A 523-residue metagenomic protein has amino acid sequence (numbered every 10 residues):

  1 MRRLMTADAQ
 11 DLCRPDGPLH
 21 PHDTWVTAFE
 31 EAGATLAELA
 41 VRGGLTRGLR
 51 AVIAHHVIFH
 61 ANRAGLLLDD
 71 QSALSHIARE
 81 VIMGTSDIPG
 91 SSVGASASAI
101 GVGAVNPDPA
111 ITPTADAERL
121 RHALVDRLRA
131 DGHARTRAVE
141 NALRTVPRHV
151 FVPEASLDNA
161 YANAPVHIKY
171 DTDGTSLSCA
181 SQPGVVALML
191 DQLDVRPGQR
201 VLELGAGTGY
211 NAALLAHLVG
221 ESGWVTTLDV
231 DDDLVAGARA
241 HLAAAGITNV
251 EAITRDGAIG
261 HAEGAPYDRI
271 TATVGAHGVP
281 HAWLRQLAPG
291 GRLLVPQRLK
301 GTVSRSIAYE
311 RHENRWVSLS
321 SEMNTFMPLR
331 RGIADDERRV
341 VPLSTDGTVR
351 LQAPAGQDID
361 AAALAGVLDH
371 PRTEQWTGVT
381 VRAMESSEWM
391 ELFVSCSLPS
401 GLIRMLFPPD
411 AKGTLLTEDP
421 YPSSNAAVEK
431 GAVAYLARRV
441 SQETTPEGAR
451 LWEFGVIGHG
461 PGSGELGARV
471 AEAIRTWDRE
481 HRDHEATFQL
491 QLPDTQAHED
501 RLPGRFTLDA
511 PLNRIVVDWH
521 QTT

Functional and structural regions predicted by a protein language model:
R2-P21, A28-E31, A37-L202, A206 (+8 more regions): Class I SAM-dependent transferase core
R3, N106, H277-N425, I515-T522: Class I SAM-binding transferase module
Y170-T172, H312-E313, E385-S386, E443-G448: Short, ordered beta-strand-loop transition motifs
D194-L294, L299-G301: Conserved nucleotide-cofactor-binding alpha/beta core module
G413-T523: C-terminal target-recognition/interaction regions appended to catalytic cores
